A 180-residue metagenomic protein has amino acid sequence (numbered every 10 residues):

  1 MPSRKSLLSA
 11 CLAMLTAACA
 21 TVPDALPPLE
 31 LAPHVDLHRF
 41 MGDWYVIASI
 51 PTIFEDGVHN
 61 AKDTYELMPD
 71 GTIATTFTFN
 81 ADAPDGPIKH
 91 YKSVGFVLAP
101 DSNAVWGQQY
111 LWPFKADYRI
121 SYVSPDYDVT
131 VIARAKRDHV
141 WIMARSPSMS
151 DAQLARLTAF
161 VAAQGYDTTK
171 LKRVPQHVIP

Functional and structural regions predicted by a protein language model:
M1-L8: Bacterial N-terminal signal peptides that target proteins for export
S9-A17: Bacterial N-terminal signal peptides
C19-P180: A beta-rich soluble binding module of mature secreted/lumenal proteins
